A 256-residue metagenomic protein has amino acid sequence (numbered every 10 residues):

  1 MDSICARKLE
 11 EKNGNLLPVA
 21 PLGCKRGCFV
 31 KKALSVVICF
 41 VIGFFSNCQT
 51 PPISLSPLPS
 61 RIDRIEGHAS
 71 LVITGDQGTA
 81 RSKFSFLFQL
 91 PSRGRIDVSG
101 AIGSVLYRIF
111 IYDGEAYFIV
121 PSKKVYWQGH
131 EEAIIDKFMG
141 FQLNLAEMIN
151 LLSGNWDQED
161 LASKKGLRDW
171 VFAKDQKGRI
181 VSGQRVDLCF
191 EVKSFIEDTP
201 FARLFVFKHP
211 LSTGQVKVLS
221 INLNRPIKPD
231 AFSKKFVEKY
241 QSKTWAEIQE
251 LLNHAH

Functional and structural regions predicted by a protein language model:
R7-E10: Cationic, amphipathic, low-complexity segments that mediate targeting or membrane/lipid association
N13, C24-S46: Sec-dependent bacterial lipoprotein signal peptides
C48-L87, R225-I227, F236-H256: N-terminal leader/targeting segments and the immediate start of mature chains
I65-L71, A80-F88, S92-V98, Y107-I109 (+3 more regions): One face of beta-strands
S70-D76, A101-G103, I119, K123 (+2 more regions): Hydrophobic lipid-interacting interfaces of membrane-associated proteins
R93-A146: An acidic-aromatic
D157-L252: Gly/Pro-enriched, hydrophobic low-complexity segments that function as extracytoplasmic propeptides/linkers
